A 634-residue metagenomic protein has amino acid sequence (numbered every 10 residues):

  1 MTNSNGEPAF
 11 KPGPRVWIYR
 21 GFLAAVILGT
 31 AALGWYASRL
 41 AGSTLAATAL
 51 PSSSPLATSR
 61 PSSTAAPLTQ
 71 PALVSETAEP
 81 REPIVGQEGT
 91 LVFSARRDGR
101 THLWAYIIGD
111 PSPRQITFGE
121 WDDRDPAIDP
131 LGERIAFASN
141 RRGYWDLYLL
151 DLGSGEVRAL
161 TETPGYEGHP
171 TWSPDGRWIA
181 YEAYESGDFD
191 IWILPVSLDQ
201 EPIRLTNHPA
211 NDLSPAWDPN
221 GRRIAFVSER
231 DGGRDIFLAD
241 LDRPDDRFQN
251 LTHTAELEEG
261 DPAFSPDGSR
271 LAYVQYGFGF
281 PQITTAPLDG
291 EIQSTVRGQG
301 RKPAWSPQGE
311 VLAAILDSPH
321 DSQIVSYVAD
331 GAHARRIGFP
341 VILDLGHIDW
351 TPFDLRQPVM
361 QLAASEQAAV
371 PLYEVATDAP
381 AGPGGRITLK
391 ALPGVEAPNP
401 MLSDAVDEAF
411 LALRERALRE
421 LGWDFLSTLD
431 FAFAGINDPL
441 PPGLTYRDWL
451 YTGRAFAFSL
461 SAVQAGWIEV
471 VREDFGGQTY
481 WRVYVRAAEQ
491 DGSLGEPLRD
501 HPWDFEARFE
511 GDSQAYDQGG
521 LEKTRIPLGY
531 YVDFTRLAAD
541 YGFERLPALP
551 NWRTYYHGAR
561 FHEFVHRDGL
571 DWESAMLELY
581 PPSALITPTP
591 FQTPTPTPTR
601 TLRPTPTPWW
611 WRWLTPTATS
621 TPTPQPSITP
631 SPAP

Functional and structural regions predicted by a protein language model:
T2-E7, P12-A376, I628-P632: Sequence signature of WD/YWTD-type beta-propeller architectures
V85, R447-G453, Y555-H557: Extracellular/periplasmic catalytic domains that process cell-envelope and extracellular macromolecules
W350-D430: Active-site acidic/histidine clusters and adjacent loop/turn architecture that either coordinate catalytic ions
L392-D404, G443-T445, A515-P527: Second-shell loop/turn segments in exported
G422-L444, N551-G558: Acidic helix-start/capping segments at beta-turn-to-alpha-helix junctions
F425-T428, A455-L460, R545-A548, H562-E563: Structural recognition of the beta-strand scaffold that forms the well-ordered cores of secreted hydrolase catalytic
D438-S459: Short, surface-exposed glycine/acidic/tryptophan-bearing loops
Q464-P594: Catalytic cores and adjacent binding grooves of peptidoglycan-active enzymes
